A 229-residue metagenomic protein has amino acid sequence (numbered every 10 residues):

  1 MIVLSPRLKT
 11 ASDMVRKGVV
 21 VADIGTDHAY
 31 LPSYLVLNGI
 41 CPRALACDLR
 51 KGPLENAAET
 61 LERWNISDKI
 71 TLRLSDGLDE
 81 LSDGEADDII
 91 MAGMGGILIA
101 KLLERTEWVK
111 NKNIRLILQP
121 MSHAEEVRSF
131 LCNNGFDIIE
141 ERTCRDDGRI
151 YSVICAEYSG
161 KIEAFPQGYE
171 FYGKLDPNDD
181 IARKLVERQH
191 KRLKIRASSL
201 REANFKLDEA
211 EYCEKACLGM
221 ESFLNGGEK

Functional and structural regions predicted by a protein language model:
M1-V19, S33: S-adenosyl-L-methionine
I2-P6, D79, I97-K229: Class I S-adenosyl-L-methionine
T10-K17, E80-D83, W108-V109: Glycine-rich helix-loop-beta junction characteristic of Rossmann-like nucleotide cofactor-binding loops
G18-D27: Conserved class I S-adenosyl-L-methionine
H28-C41: Conserved SAM-binding loop of SAM-dependent methyltransferases across substrates and taxa, primarily the Class I
R43-D48: Conserved SAM-binding motif I beta-strand of class I
K51-G84: S-adenosyl-L-methionine
A86-G93: Short SAM/SAH-binding signature in class I
